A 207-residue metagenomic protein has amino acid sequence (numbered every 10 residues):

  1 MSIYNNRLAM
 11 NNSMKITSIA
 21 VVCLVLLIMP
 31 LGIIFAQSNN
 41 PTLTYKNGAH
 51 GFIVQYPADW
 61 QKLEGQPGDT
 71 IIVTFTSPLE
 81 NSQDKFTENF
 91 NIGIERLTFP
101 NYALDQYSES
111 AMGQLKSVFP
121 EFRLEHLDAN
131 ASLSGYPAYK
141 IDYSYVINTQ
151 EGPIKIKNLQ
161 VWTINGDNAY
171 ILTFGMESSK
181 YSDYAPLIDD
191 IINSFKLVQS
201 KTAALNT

Functional and structural regions predicted by a protein language model:
N5-V21: Bacterial N-terminal signal peptides that target proteins for export
A20-P30: Bacterial N-terminal signal peptides
P30-N40: Sec-dependent signal peptide cleavage junction
S38-D69: N-terminal "mature-domain start" segment
G51, T98-E109, S179-P186: Soluble non-cytosolic domains of exported or imported proteins
V54, A58, D105, E109-G113 (+2 more regions): Solvent-exposed, polar/charged alpha-helical surfaces in well-ordered, non-transmembrane soluble domains, broadly
W60-Q61, G166-T207: Surface-exposed amphipathic alpha-helical segments
G65-I171: Conserved polar/disulfide-associated segments of primarily extracytoplasmic proteins
